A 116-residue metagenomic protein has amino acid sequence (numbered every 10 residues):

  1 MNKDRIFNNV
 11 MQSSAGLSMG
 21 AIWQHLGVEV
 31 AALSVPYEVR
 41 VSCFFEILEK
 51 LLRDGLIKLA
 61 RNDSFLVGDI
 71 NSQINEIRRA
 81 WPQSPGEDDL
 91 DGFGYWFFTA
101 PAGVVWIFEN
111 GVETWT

Functional and structural regions predicted by a protein language model:
M1-S42, E46, K50-R53, R61: Short amphipathic alpha-helical interface segments
L66-T116: Short, amphipathic alpha-helical interaction segments positioned at domain boundaries
